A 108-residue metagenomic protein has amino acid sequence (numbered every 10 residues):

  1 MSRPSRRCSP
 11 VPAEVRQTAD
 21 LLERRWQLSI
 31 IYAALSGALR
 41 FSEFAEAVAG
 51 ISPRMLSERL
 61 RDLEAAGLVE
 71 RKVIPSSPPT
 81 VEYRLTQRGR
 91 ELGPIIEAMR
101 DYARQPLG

Functional and structural regions predicted by a protein language model:
M1-P4, L39: Low-complexity, small/basic-enriched stretches that occur predominantly at protein N-termini or linker tails
S2-R3, S9-P12, Y32, R84-G108: Amphipathic alpha-helical dimerization/coiled-coil segments that flank or bridge DNA-binding/regulatory modules
S9-M55, A66, P75-S77, E82 (+1 more regions): N-terminal helix-turn-helix DNA-binding core of bacterial DNA-binding proteins
R59: Residues within the DNA-recognition helix of helix-turn-helix
D62: Alpha-helical DNA-recognition elements
K72: Short beta-strand->loop
